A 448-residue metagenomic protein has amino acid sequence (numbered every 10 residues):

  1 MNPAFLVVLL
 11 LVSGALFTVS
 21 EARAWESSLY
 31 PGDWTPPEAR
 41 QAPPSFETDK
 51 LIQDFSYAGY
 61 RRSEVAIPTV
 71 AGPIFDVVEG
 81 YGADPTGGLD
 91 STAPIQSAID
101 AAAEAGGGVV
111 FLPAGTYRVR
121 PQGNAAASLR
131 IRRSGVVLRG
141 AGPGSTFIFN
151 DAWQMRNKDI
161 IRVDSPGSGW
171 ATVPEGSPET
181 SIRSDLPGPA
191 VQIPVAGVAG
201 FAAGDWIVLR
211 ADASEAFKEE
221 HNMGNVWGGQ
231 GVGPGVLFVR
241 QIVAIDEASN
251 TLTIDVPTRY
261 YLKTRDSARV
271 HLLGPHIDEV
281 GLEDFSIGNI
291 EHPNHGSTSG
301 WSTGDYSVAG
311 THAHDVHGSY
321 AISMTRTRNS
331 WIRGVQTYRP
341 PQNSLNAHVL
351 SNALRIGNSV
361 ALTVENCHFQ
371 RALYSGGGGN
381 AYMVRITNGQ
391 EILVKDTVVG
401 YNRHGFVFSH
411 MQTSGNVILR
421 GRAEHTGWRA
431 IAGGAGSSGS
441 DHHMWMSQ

Functional and structural regions predicted by a protein language model:
M1-F5: Positively charged n-region of N-terminal signal peptides that target proteins for export
L6-L16: Bacterial N-terminal signal peptides
G14-G310: Extracellular "leader-to-stem" segments immediately downstream of a signal peptide or signal-anchor in secreted/lumenal
G107, P121-G123, P143, F149-A152 (+7 more regions): Short glycine/acidic-rich loop motifs that flank beta-strands on beta-rich extracellular proteins
F111, R118, R130, V137-R139 (+14 more regions): Extracellular beta-strand solenoid repeats
I131, G200, G235, P275 (+9 more regions): Active-site-proximal structural scaffolding
G135, G144, D278-N289, R328-P341 (+3 more regions): Right-handed parallel beta-helix
V280-G379, V384: Alpha-solenoid helical-repeat scaffolds
